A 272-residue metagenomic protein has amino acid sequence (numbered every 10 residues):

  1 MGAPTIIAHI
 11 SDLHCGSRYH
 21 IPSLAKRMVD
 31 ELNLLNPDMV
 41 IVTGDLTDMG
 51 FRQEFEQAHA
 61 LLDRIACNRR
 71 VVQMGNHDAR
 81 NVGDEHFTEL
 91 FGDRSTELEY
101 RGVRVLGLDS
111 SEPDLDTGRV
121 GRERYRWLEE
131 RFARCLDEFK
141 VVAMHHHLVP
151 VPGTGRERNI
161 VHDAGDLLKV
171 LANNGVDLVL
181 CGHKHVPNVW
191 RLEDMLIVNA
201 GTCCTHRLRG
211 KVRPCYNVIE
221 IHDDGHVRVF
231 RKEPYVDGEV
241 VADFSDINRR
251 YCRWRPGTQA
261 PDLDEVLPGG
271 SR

Functional and structural regions predicted by a protein language model:
M1-A8, E97-G107, A133-C135, F139 (+1 more regions): Beta-strand-turn-beta hairpins that frame and shape the catalytic cleft of phosphate-ester-processing enzymes
M1-Q57, L61-D63: N-terminal active-site segment of His-dependent metallophosphoesterases
H9-S11, M39-D45, R70-N76, D109 (+3 more regions): Active-site neighborhood of phospho(di)ester-bond hydrolases with catalytic His/Asp-centered motifs
I10, S23, E193-R272: Binuclear metal-dependent phosphoesterase catalytic core
C15-Y19, D48-Q53, N76-G83, P113-D116 (+3 more regions): Active-site environment of divalent metal-dependent phosphoester hydrolases
R52-R134, D166-A172, V218: Extended active-site neighborhood of metal-dependent phosphoesterases/phosphodiesterases
C135-G153: Short acidic, glycine-rich surface-loop motifs adjacent to enzyme active sites
R156-D224: Conserved beta-sheet core of the metallophosphoesterase superfamily
